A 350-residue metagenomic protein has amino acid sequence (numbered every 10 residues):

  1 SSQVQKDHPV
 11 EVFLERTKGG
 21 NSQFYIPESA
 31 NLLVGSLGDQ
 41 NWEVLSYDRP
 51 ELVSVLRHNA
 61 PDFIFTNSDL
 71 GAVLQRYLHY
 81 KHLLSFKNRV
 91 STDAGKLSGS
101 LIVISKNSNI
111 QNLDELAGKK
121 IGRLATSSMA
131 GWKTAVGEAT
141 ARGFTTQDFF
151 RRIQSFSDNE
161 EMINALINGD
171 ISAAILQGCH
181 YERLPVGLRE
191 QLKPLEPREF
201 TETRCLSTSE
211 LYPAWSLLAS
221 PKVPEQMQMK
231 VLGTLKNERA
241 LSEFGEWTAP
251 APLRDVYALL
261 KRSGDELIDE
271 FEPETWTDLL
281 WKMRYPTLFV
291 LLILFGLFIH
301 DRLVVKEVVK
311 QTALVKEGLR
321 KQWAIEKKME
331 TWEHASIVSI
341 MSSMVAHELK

Functional and structural regions predicted by a protein language model:
V4-L74, V231: Extracytoplasmic small-molecule ligand-binding "clamshell" domains of the periplasmic binding protein/Venus flytrap
D7-S36, G95-I163, C179: Bilobed "Venus flytrap"/periplasmic-binding protein-like clamshell domains and structurally analogous long
P27-L37, N107, Q191-G264: Extended ligand-binding regions for polar small-molecule ligands
E51-E115, V136: Acidic, polar ligand-binding/catalytic clefts
K120-V223: Pocket-lining segment of extracytoplasmic ligand-binding domains
M229, G233, N237-T312: N-terminal membrane insertion elements
I299-R302, K306-V309, A313-K316, R320-W323 (+2 more regions): Residues at a fixed heptad register within alpha-helical coiled-coils and interdomain linker helices that relay
K321-K350: Conserved HAMP-HisKA connector
